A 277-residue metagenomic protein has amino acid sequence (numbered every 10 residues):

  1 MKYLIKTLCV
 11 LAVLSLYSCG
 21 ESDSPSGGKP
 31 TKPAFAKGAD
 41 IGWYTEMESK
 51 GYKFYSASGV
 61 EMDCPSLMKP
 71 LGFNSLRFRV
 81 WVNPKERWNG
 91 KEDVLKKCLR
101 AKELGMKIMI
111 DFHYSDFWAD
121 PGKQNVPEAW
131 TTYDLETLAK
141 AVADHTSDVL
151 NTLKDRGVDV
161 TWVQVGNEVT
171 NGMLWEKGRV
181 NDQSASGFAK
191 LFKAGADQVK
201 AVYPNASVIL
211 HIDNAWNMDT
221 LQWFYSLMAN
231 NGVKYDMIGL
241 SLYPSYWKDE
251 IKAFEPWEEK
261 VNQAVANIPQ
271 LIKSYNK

Functional and structural regions predicted by a protein language model:
K2-V10: Sec-dependent signal peptide recognition, specifically the positively charged N-region followed immediately by
S15-K32: Bacterial Sec-dependent N-terminal signal peptides
K29-K107, H113-V142, D148, G239: N-terminal substrate-binding region of glycoside hydrolase catalytic domains
A36-I41, L76-F78, I108-F112, T161-V165 (+4 more regions): Hydrophobic faces of well-ordered beta-strands that scaffold small-molecule active sites in alpha/beta enzyme cores
V82, I212-N214, S241-P244: Residue-level signal for short, function-critical loop segments
G90-E92, L99, D120-Y235, W247-I268: Active-site cleft segment of glycoside hydrolase catalytic domains centered on the general acid/base Glu
Y114, N171, P244: Short, glycine/acidic-enriched loop or turn micro-motifs at the edges of active sites
G232, L242, Y246, Y275-N276: Alpha-helix capping/termination and helix-coil
